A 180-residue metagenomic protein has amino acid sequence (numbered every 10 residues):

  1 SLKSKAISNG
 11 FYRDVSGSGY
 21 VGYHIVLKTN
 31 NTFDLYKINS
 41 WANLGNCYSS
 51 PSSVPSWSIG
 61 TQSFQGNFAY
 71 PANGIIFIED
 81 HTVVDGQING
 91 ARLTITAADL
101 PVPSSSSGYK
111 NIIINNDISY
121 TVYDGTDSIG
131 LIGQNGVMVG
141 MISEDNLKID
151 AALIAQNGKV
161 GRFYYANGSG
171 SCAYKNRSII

Functional and structural regions predicted by a protein language model:
S1-I180: C-terminal globular interaction/adhesion domains in large, modular proteins
